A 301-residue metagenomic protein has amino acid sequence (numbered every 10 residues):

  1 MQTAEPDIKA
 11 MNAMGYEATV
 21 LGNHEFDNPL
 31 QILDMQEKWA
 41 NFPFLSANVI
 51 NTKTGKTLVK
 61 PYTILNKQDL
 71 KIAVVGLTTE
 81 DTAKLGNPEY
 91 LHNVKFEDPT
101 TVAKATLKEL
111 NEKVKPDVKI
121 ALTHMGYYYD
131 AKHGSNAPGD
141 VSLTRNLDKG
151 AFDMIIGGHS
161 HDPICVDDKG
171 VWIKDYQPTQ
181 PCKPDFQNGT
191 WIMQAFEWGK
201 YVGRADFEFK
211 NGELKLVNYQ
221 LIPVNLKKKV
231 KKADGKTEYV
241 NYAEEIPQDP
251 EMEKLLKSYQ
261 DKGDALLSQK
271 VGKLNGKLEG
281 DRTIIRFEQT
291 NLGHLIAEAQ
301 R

Functional and structural regions predicted by a protein language model:
M1, V224-R301: Non-catalytic terminal accessory segments
M1-N225, F287, L292-A299: Acidic, metal/ion-coordinating pockets
